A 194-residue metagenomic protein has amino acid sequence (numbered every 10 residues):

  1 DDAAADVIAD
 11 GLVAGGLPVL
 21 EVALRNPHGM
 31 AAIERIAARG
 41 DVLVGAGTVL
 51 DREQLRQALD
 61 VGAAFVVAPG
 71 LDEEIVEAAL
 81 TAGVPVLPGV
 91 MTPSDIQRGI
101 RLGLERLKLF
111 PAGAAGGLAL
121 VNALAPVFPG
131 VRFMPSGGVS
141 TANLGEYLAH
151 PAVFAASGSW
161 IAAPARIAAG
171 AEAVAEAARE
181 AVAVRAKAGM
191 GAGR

Functional and structural regions predicted by a protein language model:
D1-A64, T81, G130, T141-A142 (+2 more regions): Conserved N-terminal beta1-alpha1 strand-loop-helix module at the mouth
D1-D2, N26, A46-R52, A68-D72 (+3 more regions): Glycine-rich beta-to-alpha transition loops that act as phosphate-gripper elements at the mouths of alpha/beta enzyme
D51-V61, S94-L102, A119, A125 (+1 more regions): Catalytic cores of alpha/beta
F65, P69-A115: Histidine/lysine/aspartate-rich catalytic loop segments that bind and position anionic ligands
F65-I75, K108-L118, S140, L144 (+1 more regions): Glycine-rich phosphate-binding active-site loops on the catalytic face of alpha/beta enzymes
A79, V86, L118-F128: CoA-thioester-processing core
G103-K108, L120, V127-G130: A contiguous pocket-lining binding segment that forms or flanks enzyme active sites
P111, A125-F128, S157-W160, V182-R185 (+1 more regions): Short, well-ordered alpha-helical segments in soluble proteins
